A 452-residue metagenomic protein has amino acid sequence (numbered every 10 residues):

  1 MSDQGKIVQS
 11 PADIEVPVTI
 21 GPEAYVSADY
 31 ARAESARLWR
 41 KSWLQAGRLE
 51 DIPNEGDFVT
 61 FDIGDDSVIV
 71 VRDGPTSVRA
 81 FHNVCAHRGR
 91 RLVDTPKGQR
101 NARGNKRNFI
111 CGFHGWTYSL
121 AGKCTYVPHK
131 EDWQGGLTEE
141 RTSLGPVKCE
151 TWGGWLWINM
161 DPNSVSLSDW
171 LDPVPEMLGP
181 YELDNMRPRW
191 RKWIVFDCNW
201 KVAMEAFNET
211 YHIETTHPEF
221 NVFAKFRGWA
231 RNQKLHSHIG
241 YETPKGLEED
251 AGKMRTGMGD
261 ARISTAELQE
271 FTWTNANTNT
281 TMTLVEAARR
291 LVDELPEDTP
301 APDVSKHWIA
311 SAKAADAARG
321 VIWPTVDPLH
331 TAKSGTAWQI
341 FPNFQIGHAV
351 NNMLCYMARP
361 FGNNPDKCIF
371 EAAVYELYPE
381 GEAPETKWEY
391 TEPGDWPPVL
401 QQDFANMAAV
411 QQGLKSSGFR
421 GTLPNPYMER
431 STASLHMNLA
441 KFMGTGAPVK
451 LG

Functional and structural regions predicted by a protein language model:
M1-S10, A447-G452: Basic/polar N-terminal segments that are highly enriched at the extreme N-terminus, encompassing both cleavable
I7-P22, D184, P384: Short, contiguous pre-domain boundary segments
I20-V70: Non-catalytic accessory segments flanking enzyme active sites
W39-W43, R90, H212: Generic structural signal for secondary-structure transition and capping sites
R40-I52, P128-D132, W338-P342: Short Pro/Gly-enriched beta-strand edge/turn motifs at strand-loop
G47-N54, L137-E139, K333-A337, A373: Short linear motifs in intrinsically disordered
D51-P162, S168-E176, P180: Rieske [2Fe-2S] iron-sulfur-binding domain
E150, W155-G452: C-terminal catalytic domain of Rieske-type non-heme iron oxygenases
